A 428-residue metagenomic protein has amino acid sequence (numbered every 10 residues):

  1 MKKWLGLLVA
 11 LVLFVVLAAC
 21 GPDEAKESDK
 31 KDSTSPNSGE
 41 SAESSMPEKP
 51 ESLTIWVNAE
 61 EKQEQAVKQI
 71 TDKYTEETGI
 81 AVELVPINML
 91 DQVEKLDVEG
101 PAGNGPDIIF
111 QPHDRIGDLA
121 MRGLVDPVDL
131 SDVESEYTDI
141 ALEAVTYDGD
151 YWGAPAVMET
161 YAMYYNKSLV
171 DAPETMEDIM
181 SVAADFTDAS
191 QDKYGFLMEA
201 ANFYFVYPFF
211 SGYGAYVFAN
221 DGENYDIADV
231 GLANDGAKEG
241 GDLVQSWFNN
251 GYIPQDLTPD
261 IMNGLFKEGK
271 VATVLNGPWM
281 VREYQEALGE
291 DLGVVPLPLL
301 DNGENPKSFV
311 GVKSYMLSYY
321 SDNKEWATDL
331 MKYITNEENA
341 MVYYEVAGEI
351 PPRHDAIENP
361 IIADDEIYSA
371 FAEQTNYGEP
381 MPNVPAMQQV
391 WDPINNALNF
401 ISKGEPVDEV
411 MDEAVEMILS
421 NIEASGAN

Functional and structural regions predicted by a protein language model:
M1-L53, E76, D132, E416-N428: Short, low-complexity disordered leader/linker segments with a strong preference for bacterial N-terminal type II
E48-E60, I80-V85, D107-I108, Y194: Short, well-ordered beta-strand elements
D72-K73, E77, A81, D242 (+2 more regions): Extracytoplasmic/periplasmic substrate-recognition and gating elements
V98-E99, P106-D107, E134-S168, Y194-M198 (+2 more regions): A structural signal for short loop-to-beta-strand junctions that line the ligand-binding cleft of periplasmic/secreted
H113-A162, E174-V182, S190, G293-V295 (+1 more regions): Hinge/lid segment of periplasmic solute-binding proteins
W152-A156, Y161, M180-D229, Q245 (+1 more regions): Extracytoplasmic/periplasmic solute-binding protein
V182-A183, D226-Q255: Glycine-centered hinge/linker elements that transmit conformational signals in sensory and ligand-binding systems
Y377-N428: Conserved C-terminal helix/tail region of periplasmic/extracytoplasmic solute-binding proteins
